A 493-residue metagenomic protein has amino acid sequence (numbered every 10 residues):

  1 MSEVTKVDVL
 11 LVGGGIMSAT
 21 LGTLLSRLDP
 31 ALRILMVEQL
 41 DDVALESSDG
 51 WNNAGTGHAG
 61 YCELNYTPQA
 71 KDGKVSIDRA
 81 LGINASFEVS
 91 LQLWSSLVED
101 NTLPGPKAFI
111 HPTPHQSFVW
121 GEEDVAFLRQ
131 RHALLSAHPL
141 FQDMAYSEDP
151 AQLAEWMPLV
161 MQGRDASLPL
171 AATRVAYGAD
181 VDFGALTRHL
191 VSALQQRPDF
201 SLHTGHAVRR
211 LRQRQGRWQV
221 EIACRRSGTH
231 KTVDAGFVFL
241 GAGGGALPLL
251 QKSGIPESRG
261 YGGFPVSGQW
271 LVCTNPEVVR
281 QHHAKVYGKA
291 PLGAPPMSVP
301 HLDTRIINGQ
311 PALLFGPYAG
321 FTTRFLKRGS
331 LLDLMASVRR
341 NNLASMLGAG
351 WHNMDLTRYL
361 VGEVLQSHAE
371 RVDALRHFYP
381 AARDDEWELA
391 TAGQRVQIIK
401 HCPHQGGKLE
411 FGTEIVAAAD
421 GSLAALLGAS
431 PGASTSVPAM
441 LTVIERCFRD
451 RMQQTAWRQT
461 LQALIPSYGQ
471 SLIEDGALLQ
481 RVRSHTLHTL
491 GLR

Functional and structural regions predicted by a protein language model:
E3-M17, L35: Beta1/beta-strand and adjacent pyrophosphate-binding region of the FAD-binding site in flavoprotein oxidoreductases
T5-V7, R226-F237: Core beta-strand elements of the Rossmann-like FAD/NAD(P) dinucleotide-binding domain in flavoenzyme oxidoreductases
S26-G50: Glycine-rich FAD pyrophosphate-binding loop
G55-E155, A312, R324, S330-D333: Dinucleotide-binding Rossmann-like beta1-alpha1 core, especially the glycine-rich loop that anchors the ADP
A59-Y61, E257-A284: Central beta-strand plus flanking loop segment that forms part of the substrate or channel wall within the catalytic
G105-T113, F118-S192, R197, S201-H203 (+2 more regions): Flavin (FAD/FMN) cofactor-binding and adjacent substrate-gating region of FAD-dependent oxidoreductase domains
L168-Y177, A185, F321, F325-A456: C-terminal catalytic lobe of FAD-dependent flavoproteins
L240-I255: Flavin (primarily FAD) binding-site architecture
